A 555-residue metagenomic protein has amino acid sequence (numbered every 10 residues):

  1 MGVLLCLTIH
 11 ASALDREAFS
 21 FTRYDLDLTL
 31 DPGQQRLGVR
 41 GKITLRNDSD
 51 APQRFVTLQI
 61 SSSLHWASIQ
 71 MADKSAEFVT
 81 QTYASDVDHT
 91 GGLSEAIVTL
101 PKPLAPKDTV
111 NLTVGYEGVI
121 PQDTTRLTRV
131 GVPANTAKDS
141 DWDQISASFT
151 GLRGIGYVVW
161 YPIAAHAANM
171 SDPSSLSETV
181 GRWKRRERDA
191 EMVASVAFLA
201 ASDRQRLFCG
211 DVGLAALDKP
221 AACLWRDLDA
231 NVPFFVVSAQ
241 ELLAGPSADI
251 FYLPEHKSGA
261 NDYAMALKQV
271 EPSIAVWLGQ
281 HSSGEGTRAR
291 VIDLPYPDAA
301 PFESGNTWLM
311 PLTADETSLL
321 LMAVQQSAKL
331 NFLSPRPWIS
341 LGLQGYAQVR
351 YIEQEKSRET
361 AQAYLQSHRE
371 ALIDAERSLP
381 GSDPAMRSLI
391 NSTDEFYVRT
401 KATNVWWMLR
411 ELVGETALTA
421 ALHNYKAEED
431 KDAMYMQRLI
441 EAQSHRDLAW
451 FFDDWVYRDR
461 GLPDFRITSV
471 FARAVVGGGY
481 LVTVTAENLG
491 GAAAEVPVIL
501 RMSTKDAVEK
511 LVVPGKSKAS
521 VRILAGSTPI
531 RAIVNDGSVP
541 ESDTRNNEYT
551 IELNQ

Functional and structural regions predicted by a protein language model:
L4-L5, I9-G38, A67, A449-W455: N-terminal, polar/Ser/Thr-rich
T44-L64, G181-A201, G490-I499: Surface-exposed beta-strand/loop patches in extracellular or lumenal glycoproteins
L64-N135, S140-D141, V180-R186, S517-S527 (+1 more regions): A surface-exposed beta-strand-loop module
S68-Q70, Q205-C209, A472-N535: Beta-strand-rich binding/interaction modules
T113-V232: Extended, low-hydrophobicity, Ser/Thr/Pro/Gly-biased non-transmembrane segments
A239-I339, L343, A347, Y351 (+2 more regions): Juxtacatalytic substrate-recognition/specificity segment
S282, E395-G477: Amphipathic alpha-helical substructures
P337-V413: Acidic/His/Gly-enriched intrinsically disordered linker/tail segments that often contain short helix/coil "MoRF-like"
